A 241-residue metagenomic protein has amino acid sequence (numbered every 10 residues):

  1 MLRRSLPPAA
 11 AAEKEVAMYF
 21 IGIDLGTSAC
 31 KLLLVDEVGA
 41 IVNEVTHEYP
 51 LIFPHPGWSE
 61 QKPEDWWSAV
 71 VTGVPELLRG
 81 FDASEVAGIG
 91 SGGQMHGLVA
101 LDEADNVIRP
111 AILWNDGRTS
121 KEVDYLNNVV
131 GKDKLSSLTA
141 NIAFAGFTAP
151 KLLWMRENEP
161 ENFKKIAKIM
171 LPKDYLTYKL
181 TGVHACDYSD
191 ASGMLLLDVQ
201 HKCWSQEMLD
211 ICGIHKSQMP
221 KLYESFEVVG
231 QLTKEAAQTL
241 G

Functional and structural regions predicted by a protein language model:
L2, P8, E13-R109, S137 (+3 more regions): N-terminal glycine/serine-rich phosphate-binding loop of ATP-dependent small-molecule kinases, especially carbohydrate
Y19, L25-T27, L135-G241: Gly/Ser/Thr-rich active-site cleft segment
F53-G57, K121-Y125, L196-D198: Short, charged, surface-exposed secondary-structure boundary motifs
W67-V71, P75, S120, D124 (+1 more regions): Generic alpha-helical structural signal
G80, N128-K132: Conserved FAD-binding subdomain of flavin-dependent enzymes
D116: Carbohydrate-associated surface elements
